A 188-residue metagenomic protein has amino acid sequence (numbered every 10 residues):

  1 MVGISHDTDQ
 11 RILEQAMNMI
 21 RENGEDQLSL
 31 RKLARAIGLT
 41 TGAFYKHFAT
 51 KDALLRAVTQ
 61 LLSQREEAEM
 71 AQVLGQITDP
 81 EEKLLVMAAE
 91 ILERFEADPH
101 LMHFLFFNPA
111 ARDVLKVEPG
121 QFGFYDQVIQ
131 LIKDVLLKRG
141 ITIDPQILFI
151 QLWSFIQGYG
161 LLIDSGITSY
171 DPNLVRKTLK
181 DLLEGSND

Functional and structural regions predicted by a protein language model:
M1-N23, Q27, R31-A36, A53: Basic, helix-initiating cap at the start of DNA-binding domains
I20, S29-L30, K51, L55-L62 (+2 more regions): Amphipathic alpha-helical segments enriched in hydrophobic/aromatic and basic residues that form the DNA-contacting
I37-F48: Short hydrophobic/aromatic patch on the recognition helix
A57, A71-A97, F149-L152: Hydrophobic alpha-helical connector segments
V58, L62, E66, M70 (+3 more regions): Hydrophobic recognition helices of helix-based DNA-binding modules
Q64-E67, A71, D113-R139, Q146-I150 (+1 more regions): Amphipathic alpha-helical packing segments from all-alpha helical-bundle domains
R94-V114, Q130, L161-S169: Amphipathic alpha-helical segments used for helix-helix packing
D134, L152-Y170, E184-D188: Amphipathic C-terminal alpha-helical segment
